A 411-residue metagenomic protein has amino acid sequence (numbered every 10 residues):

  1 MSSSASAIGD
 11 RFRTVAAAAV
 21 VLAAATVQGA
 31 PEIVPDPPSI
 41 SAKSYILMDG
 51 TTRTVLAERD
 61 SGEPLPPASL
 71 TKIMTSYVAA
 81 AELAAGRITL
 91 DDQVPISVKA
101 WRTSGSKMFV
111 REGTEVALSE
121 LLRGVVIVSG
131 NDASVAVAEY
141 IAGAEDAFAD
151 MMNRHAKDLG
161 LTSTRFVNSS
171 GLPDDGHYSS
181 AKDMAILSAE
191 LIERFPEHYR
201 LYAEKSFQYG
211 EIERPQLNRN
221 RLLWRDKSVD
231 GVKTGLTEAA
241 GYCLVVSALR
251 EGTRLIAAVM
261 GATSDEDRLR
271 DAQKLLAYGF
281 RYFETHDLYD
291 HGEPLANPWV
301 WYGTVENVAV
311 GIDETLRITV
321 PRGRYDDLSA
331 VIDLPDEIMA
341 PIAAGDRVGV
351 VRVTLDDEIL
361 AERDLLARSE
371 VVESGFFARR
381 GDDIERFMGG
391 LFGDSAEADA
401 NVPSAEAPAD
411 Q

Functional and structural regions predicted by a protein language model:
S2-A16: Bacterial N-terminal signal peptides that target proteins for export
A7, G29-P196, I212: Active-site-adjacent loops and short helices of periplasmic peptidoglycan-processing enzymes
G9, Q28, M48, A398-A400 (+1 more regions): Intrinsic-disorder/low-complexity regions
V15-A24: Bacterial N-terminal signal peptides
A18, V34-D36, L83, T237 (+2 more regions): Residues embedded in well-ordered secondary-structure elements
A23-E32, L366: Bacterial Sec-dependent signal peptides at the C-terminal "C-region" and cleavage site
L161-T162, P173-Q411: Domain-terminus/edge residues, biased toward the C-terminal soluble/receptor-binding domains of extracytoplasmic
